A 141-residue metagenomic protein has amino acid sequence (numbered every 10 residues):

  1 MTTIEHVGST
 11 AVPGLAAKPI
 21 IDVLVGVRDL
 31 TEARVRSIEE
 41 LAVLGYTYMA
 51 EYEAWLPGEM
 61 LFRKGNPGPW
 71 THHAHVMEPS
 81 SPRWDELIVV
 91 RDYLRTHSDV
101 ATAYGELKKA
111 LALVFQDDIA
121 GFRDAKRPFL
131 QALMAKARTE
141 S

Functional and structural regions predicted by a protein language model:
M1-V35: Active-site nucleotide-donor binding segment shared across nucleotidyl transfer reactions
T2, A16-I20, R36, L41-V43 (+2 more regions): Short connector loops at helix/strand junctions that flank enzyme active sites, especially segments positioning acidic
T3, A11, G58, V90 (+1 more regions): Glycine-rich, flexible loop/turn motifs
A16, G68, P79-S141: The feature captures the alpha-helical scaffold/lid subdomain characteristic of nucleotidyltransferase
V23, G45-Y46, V76-E78, G105-E106: Short secondary-structure boundary micro-motifs
V27-F62: Metal-dependent nucleotidyltransferase catalytic core
E51-P79: Accessory recognition modules or surfaces
